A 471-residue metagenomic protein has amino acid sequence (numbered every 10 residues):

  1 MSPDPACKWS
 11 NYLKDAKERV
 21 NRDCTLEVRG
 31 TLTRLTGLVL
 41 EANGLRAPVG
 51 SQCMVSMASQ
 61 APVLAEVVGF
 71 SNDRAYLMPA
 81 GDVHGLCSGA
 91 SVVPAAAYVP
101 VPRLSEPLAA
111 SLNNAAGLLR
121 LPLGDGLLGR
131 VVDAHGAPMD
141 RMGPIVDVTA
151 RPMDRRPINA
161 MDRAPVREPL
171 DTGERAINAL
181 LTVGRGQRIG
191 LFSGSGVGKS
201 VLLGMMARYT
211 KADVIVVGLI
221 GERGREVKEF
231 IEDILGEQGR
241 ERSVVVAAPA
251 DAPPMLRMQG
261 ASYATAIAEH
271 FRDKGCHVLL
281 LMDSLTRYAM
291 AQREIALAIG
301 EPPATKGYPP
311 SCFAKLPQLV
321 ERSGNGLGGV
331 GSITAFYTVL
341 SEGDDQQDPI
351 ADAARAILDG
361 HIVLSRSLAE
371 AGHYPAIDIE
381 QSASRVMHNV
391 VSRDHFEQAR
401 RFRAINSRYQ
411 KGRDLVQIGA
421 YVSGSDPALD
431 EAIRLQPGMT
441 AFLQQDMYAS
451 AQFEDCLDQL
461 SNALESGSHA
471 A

Functional and structural regions predicted by a protein language model:
M1-R130, H135: N-terminal accessory targeting/assembly segments
Y12-K17, A115, G173-I177, A264 (+1 more regions): Phosphate-interacting basic helix/loop segments used at nucleotide- and nucleic-acid interfaces
V20-T25, T31-T33, G44-R46, V55-S59 (+17 more regions): Replace "in large, NTP-powered and nucleic-acid-processing enzymes" with "in large, NTP-powered factors and other
V28, V49, L127, D147-T149 (+4 more regions): A generic structural signal for well-ordered coil/turn residues at beta-strand boundaries that shape enzyme active-site
G37, N72, A97, G136 (+4 more regions): Residues that form or immediately flank small-molecule/cofactor binding pockets and catalytic motifs
A58, F70, A80, A134 (+5 more regions): Generic beta-structure capping elements
A90-L123, M139-Q187, F192, S200-M205 (+2 more regions): P-loop NTPase nucleotide-binding/switch module
A179-T182, G186-A471: P-loop NTPase catalytic core
